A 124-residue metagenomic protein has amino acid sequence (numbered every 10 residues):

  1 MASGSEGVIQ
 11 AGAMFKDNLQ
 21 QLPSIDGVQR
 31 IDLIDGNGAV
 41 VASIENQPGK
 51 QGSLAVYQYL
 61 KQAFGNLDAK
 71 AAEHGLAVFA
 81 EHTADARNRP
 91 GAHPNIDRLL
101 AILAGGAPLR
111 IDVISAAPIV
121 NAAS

Functional and structural regions predicted by a protein language model:
M1-S3: N-terminal chloroplast transit peptides
E6-V8, I31, D35-A39, K50 (+3 more regions): Amphipathic, alpha-helical segments enriched in basic
A11, P23-A39, I102-S124: A cross-kingdom feature marking charged/low-complexity
Q20-S24, L67, D85: Contiguous interface-forming segments/domains that mediate binding rather than catalysis
D32-A69: Amphipathic alpha-helical interaction modules
E73-P118: Short, compact, well-ordered microdomains
